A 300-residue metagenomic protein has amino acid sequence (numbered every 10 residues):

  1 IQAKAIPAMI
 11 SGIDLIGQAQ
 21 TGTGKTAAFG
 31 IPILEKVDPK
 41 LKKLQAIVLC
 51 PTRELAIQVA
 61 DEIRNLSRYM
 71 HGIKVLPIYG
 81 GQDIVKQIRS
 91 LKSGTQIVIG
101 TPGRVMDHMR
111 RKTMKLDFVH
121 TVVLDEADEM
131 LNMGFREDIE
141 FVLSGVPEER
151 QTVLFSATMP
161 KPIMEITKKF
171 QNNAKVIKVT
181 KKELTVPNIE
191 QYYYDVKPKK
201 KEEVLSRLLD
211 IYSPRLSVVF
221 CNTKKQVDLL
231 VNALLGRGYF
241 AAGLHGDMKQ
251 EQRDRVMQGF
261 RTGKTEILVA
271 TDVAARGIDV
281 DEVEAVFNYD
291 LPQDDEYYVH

Functional and structural regions predicted by a protein language model:
I1-H300: Conserved helicase RecA-like core
